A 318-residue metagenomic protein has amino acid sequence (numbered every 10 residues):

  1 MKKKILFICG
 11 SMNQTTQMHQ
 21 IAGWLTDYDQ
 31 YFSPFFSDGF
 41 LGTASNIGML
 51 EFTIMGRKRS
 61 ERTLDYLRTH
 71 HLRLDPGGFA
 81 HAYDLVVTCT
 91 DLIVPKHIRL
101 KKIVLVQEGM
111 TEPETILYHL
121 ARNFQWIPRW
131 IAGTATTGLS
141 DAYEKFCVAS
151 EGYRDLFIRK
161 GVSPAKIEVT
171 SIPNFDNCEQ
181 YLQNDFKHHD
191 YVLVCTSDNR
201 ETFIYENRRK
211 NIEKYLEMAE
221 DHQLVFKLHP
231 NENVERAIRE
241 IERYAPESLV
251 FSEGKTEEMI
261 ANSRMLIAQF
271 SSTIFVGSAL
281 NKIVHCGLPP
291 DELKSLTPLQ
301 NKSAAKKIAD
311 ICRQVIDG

Functional and structural regions predicted by a protein language model:
M1-I5, L100, D185-V192: A short, charged/proline- and glycine-enriched loop that marks the coil->beta-strand transition at the N-terminal
K4-L6, D141-F146, Q223-L224, N262-M265: Short active-site oxyanion
L6-E179, I274: Active-site and donor-binding regions of nucleotide-sugar-utilizing enzymes
Q14-L25, Y31, N174-E240: Conserved catalytic-core segment of nucleotide-activated headgroup transferases in glycan assembly
F36-S37, I47-G56, V194, A219-E253: Catalytic donor nucleotide-activated moiety binding site of glycosyltransferases and closely related
P76, T136, A237, K255-T256: Acidic, amphipathic alpha-helical patches
I98-L105, S252-L296: A donor-sugar binding/catalytic signature common to diverse glycosyltransferases and related nucleotide-sugar
P164, I241, S272-G318: Catalytic binding pocket for nucleotide-activated donors in carbohydrate/polymer assembly enzymes
